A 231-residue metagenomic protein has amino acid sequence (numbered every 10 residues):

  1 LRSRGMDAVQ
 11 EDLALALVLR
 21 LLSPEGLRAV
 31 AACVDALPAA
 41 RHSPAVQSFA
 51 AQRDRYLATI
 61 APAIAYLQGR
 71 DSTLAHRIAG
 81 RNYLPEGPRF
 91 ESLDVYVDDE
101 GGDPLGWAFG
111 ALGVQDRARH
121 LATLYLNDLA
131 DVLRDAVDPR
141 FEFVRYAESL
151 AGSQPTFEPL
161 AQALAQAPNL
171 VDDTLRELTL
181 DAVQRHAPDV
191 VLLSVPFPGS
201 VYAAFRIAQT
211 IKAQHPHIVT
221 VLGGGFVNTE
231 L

Functional and structural regions predicted by a protein language model:
L1-L231: A short, structured N-terminal alpha-helical element that caps or precedes a catalytic domain
